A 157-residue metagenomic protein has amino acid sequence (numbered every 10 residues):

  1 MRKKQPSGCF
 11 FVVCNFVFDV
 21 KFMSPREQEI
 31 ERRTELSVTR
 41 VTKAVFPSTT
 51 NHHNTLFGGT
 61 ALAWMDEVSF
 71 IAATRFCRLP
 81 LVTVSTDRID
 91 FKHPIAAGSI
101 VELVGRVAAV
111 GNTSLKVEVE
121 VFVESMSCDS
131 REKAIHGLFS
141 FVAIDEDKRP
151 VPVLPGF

Functional and structural regions predicted by a protein language model:
K3-K4, K21: Polybasic, lysine-rich low-complexity intrinsically disordered segments
P25, E31, E35-R40, A96-I100 (+1 more regions): HotDog/MaoC-like acyl-thioester-processing domains
P25-S85, V142-F157: Hot-dog-fold acyl-thioester-processing enzymes
R78-S99: Small beta-barrel nucleic-acid-binding modules, principally OB-folds
